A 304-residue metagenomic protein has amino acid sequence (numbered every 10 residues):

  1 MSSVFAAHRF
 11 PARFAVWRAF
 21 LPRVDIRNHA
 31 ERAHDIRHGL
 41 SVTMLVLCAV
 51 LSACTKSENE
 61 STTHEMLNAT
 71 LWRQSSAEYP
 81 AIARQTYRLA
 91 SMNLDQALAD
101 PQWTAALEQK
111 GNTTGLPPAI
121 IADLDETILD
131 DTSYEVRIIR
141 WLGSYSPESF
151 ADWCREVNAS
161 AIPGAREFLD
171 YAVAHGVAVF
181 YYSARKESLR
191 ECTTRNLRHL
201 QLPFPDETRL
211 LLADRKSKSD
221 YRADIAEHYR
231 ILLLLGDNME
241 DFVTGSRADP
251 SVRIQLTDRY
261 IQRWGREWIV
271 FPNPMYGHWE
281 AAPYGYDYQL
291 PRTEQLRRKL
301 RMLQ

Functional and structural regions predicted by a protein language model:
R23, R32-I36, L40-S41: Short, low-complexity intrinsically disordered segments enriched in A/P/G/S/L with frequent Arg, especially at protein
S41-V50: Bacterial N-terminal signal peptides
C54-A122, G285-T293, R297-Q304: Non-catalytic pre-domain segments flanking phosphatase-related domains
P117-A119, I128-S160, A174: Active-site neighborhood of HAD-like aspartate-dependent phosphohydrolases
D152-F180, E187: Short, acidic loop-to-helix structural element flanking the phosphoryl-transfer center in phosphate-processing enzymes
K186, R190-Q304: C-terminal cap/substrate-recognition subdomain and adjoining C-terminal extension of metal-dependent phosphatase-like
